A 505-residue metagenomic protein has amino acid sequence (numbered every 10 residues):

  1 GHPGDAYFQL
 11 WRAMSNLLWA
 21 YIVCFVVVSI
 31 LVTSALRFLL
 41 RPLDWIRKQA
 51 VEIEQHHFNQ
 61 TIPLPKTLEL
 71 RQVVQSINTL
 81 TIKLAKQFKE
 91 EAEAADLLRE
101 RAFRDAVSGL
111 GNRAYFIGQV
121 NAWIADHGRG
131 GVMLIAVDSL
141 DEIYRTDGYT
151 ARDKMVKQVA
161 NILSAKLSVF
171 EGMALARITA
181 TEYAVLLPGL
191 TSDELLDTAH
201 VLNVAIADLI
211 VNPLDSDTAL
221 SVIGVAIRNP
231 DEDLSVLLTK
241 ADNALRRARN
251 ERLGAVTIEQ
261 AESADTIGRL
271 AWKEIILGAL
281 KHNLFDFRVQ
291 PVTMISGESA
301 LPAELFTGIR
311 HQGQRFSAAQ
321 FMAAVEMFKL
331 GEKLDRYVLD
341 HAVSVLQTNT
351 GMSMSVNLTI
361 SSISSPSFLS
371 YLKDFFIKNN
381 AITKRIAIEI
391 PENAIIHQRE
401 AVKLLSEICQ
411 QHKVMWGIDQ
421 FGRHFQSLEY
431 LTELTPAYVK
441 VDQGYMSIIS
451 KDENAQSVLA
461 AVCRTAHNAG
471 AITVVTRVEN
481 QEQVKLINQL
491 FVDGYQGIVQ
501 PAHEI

Functional and structural regions predicted by a protein language model:
H2-Y21: Membrane-interface helix-start motif
V23-R41, E54: Cytosolic-side ends of inner-membrane transmembrane helices, especially those that anchor bacterial signal-transduction
F38-T61, P65, V74, T81: Membrane-proximal alpha-helical signal-transduction linkers
R99, F103, G109-G131, D138-A165 (+7 more regions): Conserved long alpha-helical elements within nucleotide-processing catalytic cores of c-di-GMP signaling and class III
L234, N243-R288, A324-G331, S362-L369 (+1 more regions): C-di-GMP signaling machinery
G268-A324, N357, H503-E504: Active-site core of bacterial EAL-family cyclic-dinucleotide phosphodiesterase domains
S299-E304, F328-L404, R477: Catalytic core of bacterial c-di-GMP phosphodiesterases, primarily the EAL and HD-GYP domains, capturing alpha-helical
G308-Q314, T359-P366, R385-R399, H412-I505: EAL-family c-di-GMP phosphodiesterase catalytic domain
